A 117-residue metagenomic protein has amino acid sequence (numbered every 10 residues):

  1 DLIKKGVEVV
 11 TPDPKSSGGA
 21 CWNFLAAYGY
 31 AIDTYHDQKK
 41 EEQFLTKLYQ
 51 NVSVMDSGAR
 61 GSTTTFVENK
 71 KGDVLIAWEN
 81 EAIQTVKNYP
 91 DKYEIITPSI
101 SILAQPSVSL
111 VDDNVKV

Functional and structural regions predicted by a protein language model:
D1-I32: A conserved helix-loop-strand patch within extracytoplasmic ligand-binding domains of the periplasmic binding
K4-V7, W22, G72, P90 (+1 more regions): Extracytoplasmic
V9-P14, Y49-S53, N114-K116: Second-shell loop/turn segments in exported
P12-K15, A77-N80, P98-S99, V111-D113: Active-site-proximal beta-strand/loop segments in catalytic clefts of secreted hydrolases
G18-A20, I83-V86, A104-Q105: Short acidic/glycine-rich loop or secondary-structure boundary segments that cap or lie
T34-P98: Ligand-binding pocket segment of bilobal, Venus flytrap-like solute-binding proteins
A104-V117: A bilobed periplasmic-binding-protein/Venus flytrap-type ligand-binding module shared by bacterial periplasmic
